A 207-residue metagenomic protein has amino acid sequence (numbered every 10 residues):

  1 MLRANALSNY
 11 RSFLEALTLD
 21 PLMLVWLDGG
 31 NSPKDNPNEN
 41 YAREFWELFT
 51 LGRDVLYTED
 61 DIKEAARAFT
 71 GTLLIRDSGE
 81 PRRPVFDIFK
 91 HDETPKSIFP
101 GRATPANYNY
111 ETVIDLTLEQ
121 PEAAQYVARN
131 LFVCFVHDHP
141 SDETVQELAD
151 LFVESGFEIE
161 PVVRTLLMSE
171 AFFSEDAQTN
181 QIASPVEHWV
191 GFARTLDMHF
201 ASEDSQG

Functional and structural regions predicted by a protein language model:
L2-G207: His/Asp/Glu-rich metal/cofactor-coordinating catalytic motifs and the adjacent surface-exposed loops that frame enzyme
